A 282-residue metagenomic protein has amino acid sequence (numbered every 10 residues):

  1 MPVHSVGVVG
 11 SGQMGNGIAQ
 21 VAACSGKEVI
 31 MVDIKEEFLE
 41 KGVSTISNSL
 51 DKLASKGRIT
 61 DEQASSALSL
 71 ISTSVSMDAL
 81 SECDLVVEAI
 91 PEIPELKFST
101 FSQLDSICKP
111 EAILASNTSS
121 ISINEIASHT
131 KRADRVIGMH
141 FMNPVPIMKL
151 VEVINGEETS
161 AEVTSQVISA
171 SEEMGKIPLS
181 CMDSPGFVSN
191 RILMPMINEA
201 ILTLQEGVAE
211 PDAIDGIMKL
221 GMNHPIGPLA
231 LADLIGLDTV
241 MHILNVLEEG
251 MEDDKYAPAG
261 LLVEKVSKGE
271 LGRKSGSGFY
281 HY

Functional and structural regions predicted by a protein language model:
M1-K52, K56: NAD(P)+-binding Rossmann beta1-loop-alpha1 motif at the extreme N-terminus of oxidoreductases
P2, S25-K27, E172-D183, L202-E206 (+1 more regions): NAD(P)-dependent Rossmann-like dehydrogenase/reductase catalytic/cofactor-binding core
V9, G17, V32, S74 (+4 more regions): Structural motif
K35, T60, S160, A209-A213: Helix N-cap / loop-to-helix initiation motif
E37-N48, L96, E162-E173, A213-G216 (+1 more regions): A non-catalytic, amphipathic alpha-helix used as a structural packing/dimerization or gating element in enzyme scaffolds
F38, K52-A54, R58-I113, I121: Rossmann-like NAD(P)-binding element
I113-M182, N190-R191: Rossmann-fold dinucleotide-binding core
